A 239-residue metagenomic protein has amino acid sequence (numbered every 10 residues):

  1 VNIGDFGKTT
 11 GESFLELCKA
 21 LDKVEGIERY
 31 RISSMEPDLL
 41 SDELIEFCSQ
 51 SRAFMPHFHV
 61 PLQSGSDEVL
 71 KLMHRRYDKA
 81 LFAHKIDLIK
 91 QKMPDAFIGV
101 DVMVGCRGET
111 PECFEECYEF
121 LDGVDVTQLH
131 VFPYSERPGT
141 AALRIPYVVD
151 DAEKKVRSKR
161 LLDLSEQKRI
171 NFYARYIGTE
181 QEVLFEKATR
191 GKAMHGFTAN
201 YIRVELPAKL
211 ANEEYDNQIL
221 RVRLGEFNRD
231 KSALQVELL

Functional and structural regions predicted by a protein language model:
V1-P111: Conserved SAM/AdoMet-binding glycine-rich loop
F6-D22, G26, M73-R76, E136-Q167: Radical SAM enzyme [4Fe-4S]-AdoMet core and its adjacent flexible, acidic and glycine-rich loops/tails across
E28, T127, Q218: Short acidic/polar active-site loop segments enriched in Thr and Asp
I32, V60, D101, L121 (+4 more regions): Conserved, mostly hydrophobic/aromatic
V102, F114-C117, D122-V124: A glycine- and small/hydrophobic-rich beta-loop-beta segment that serves as a flexible "lid/hinge" or phosphate-binding
E109, V124-V126: Contiguous mid-protein beta-loop-alpha structural module that forms a pocket-lining wall or clamp of enzyme active
Q128-S135: Internal alpha/beta loop-helix hairpins
R144-L239: Terminal RNA-binding accessory module
